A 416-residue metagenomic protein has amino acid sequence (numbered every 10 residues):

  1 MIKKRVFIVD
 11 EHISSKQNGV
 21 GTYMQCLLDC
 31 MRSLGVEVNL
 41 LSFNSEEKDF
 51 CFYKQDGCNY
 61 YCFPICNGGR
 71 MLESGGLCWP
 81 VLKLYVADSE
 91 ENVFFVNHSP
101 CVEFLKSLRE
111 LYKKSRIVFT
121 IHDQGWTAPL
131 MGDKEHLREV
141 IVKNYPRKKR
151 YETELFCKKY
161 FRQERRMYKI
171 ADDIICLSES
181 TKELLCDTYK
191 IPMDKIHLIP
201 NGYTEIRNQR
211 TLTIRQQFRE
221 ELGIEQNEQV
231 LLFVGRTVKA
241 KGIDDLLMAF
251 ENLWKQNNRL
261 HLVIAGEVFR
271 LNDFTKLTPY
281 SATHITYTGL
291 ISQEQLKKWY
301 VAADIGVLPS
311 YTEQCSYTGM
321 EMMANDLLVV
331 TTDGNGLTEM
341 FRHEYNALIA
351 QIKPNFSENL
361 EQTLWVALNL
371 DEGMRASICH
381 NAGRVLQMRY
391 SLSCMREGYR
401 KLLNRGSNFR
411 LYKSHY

Functional and structural regions predicted by a protein language model:
G125, I141-I174: Membrane-proximal helix-turn-helix segments that form the acceptor-binding/catalytic region of lipid-linked
S180, G202: Carbohydrate-associated surface elements
Y203, V234, D244, H261-F274 (+1 more regions): Glycosyltransferase donor-sugar binding loop
E225-K241, L247-F250: Conserved donor-binding/catalytic core segment of Leloir-type glycosyltransferases
F274-E294: Nucleotide-activated donor-binding/catalytic signature segment of Leloir-type glycosyltransferases, i.e., the conserved
L290-I291, K298-A303: Short alpha-helical donor nucleotide-sugar binding micro-motif in glycosyltransferases
Y311: Aromatic "clamp/platform" in nucleotide-sugar-dependent glycosyltransferases that forms part of the donor/acceptor
T338-V366: Change "using UDP/GDP/dTDP sugars" to "using nucleotide sugars
